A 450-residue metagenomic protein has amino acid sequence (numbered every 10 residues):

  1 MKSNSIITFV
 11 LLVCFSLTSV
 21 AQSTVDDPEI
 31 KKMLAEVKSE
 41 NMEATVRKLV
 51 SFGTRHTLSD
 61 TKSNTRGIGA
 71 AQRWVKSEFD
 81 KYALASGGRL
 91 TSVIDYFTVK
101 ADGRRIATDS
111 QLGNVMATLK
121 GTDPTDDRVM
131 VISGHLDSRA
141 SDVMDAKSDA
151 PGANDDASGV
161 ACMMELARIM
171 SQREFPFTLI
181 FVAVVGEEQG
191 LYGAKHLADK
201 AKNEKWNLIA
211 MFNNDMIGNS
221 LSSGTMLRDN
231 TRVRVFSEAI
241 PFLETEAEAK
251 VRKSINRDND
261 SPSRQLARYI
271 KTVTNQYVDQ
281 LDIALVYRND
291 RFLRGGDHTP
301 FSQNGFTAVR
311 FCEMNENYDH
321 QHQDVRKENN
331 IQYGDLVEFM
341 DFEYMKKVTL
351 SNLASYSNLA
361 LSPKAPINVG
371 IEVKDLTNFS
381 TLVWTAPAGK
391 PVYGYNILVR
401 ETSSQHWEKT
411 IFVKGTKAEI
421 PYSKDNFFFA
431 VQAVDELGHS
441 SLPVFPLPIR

Functional and structural regions predicted by a protein language model:
S23-G67, H320-Q321, V325-Q332: N-terminal capping segment at the start of a domain
A44-K120: A non-catalytic alpha/beta surface segment that caps or lines the substrate-entry region of metallo-dependent hydrolase
V50, I217-E238, L285-P363: Active-site-adjacent mobile loop/cap segments within catalytic or ligand-binding domains
A117, I132-S133, D137-S138, D142-L191 (+1 more regions): Alpha-helical metal-binding/catalytic segments enriched in His/Glu/Asp
V184-G296: Metal-dependent peptidase/peptidase-like ectodomains
N378-P391: Conserved aromatic anchor
E408-G415: Short beta-strand segments within Ig-like beta-sandwich modules, predominantly Fibronectin type-III
I420-S441: Beta-strand-rich modules
